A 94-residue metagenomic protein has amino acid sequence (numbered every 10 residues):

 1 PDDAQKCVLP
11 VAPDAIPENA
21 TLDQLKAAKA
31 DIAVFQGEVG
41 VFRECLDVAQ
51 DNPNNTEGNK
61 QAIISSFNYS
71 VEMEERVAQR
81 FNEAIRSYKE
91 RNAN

Functional and structural regions predicted by a protein language model:
P1-V48: Immediate post-signal-peptide N-terminus of mature secreted/exported proteins
R43-N94: Compact alpha-helical subdomains of small soluble proteins
